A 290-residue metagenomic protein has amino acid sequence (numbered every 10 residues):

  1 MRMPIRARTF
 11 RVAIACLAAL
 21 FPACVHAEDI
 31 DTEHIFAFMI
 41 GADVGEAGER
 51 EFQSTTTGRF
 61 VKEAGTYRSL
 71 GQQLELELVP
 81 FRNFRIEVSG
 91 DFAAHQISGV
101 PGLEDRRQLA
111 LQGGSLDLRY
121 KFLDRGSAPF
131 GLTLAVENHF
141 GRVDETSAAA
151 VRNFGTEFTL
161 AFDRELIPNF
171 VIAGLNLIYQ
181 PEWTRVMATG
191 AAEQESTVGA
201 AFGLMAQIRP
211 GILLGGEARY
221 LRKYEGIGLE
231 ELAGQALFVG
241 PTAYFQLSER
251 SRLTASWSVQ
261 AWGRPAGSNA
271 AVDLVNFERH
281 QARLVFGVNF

Functional and structural regions predicted by a protein language model:
M1-R2, N169: Compositionally biased, intrinsically disordered low-complexity regions used as flexible
R2-A13: Bacterial N-terminal signal peptides that target proteins for export
A27-F290: Transmembrane beta-barrel domains of Gram-negative outer membranes and organellar outer membranes
